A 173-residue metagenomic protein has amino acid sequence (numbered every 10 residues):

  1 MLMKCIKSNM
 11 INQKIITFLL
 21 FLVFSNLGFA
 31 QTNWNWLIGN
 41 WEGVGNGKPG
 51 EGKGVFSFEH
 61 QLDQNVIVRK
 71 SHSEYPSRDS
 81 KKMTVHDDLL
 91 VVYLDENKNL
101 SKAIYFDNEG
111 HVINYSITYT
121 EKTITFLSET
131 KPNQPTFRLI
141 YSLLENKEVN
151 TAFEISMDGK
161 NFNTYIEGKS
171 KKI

Functional and structural regions predicted by a protein language model:
K4-I16: Bacterial N-terminal signal peptides that target proteins for export
T17-F18, G28: Cleavable N-terminal signal peptides
F21-L22: Short, linear, compositionally biased motifs with a strong N-terminal bias
F29-I173: Hydrophobic small-molecule pocket/channel-lining residues, especially in calycin-type beta-barrels
